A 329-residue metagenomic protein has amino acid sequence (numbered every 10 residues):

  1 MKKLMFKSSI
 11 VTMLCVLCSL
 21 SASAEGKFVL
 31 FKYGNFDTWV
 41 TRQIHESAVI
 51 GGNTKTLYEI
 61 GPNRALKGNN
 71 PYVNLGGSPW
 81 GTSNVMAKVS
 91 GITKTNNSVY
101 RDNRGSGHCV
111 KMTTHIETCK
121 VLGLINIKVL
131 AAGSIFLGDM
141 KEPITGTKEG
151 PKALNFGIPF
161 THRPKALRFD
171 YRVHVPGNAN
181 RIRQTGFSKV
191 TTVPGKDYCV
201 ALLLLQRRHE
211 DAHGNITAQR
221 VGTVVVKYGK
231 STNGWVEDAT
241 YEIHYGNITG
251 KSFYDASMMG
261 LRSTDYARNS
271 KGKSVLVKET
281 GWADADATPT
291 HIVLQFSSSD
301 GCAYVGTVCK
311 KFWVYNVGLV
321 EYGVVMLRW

Functional and structural regions predicted by a protein language model:
M1-L30: Bacterial Sec-dependent N-terminal signal peptides
E25-P164, R168, R183, P194-G246 (+2 more regions): Aromatic (Trp/Tyr/Phe) and Gly/Pro-enriched flexible surface segments
V173, G177, S188-T191: Extended catalytic cores and adjacent scaffolds of nucleotide/polyanion-binding enzymes
